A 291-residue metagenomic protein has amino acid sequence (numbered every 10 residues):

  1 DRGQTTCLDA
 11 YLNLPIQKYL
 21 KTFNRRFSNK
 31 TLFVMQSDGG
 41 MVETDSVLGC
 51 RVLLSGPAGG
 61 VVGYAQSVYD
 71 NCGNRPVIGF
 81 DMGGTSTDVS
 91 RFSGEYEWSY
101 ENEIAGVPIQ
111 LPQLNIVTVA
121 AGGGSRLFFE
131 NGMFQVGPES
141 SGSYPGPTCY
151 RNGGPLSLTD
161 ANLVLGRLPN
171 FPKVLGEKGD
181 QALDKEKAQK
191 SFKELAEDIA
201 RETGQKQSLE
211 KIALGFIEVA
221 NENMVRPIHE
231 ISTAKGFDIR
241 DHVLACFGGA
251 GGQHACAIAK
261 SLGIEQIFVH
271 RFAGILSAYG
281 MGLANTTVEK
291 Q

Functional and structural regions predicted by a protein language model:
D1-Q291: N-terminally biased helix-coil "hinge/interface" segments that flank
